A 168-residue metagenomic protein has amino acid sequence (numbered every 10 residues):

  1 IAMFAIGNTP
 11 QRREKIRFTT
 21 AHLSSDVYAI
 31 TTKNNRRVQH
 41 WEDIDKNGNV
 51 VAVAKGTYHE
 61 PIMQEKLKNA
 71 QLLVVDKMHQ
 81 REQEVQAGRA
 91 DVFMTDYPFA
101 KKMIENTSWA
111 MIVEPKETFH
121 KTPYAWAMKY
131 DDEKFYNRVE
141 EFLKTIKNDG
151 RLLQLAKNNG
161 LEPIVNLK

Functional and structural regions predicted by a protein language model:
I1, R13, R17, Q39 (+8 more regions): Extracytoplasmic/secreted proteins, especially bacterial periplasmic and envelope-associated proteins
I1-D45, M111-F119: Acidic, polar ligand-binding/catalytic clefts
F4-K15, I62-E65, Q86-A87, D91-H120: A ligand-binding cleft/hinge motif common to bilobed small-molecule-binding domains
I6, Y28-E82, Y97-F99, R138: Bilobed "Venus flytrap"/periplasmic-binding protein-like clamshell domains and structurally analogous long
L23-T31, Y97, K101-K144, E162-K168: Periplasmic-binding protein-like
N35, E42, G48, K55-T57 (+1 more regions): Extended ligand-binding regions for polar small-molecule ligands
Y58-L73, M111-P115, K144-K168: Ligand-binding clefts/hinges and TM-proximal coupling segments of bilobed small-molecule sensing domains
